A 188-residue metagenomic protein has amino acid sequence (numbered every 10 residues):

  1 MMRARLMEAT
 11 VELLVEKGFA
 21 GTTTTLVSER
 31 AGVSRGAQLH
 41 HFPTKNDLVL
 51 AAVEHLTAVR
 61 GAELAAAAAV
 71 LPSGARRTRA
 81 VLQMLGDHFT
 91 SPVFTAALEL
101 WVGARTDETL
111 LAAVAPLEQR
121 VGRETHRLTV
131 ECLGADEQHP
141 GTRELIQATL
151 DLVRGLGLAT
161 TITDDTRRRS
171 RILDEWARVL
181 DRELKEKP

Functional and structural regions predicted by a protein language model:
M1-K17, G21-R30, N46-L50, H55 (+1 more regions): Basic, helix-initiating cap at the start of DNA-binding domains
A4, E8, G36, S91 (+1 more regions): Short alpha-helical elements of helix-turn-helix
A31-F42: Short hydrophobic/aromatic patch on the recognition helix
F42, D87, L100-T106: Short helix-capping/turn signature of helix-turn-helix
P43-D47, A51, A69-P72, R105 (+3 more regions): Residues in soluble alpha-helical coiled-coils and helical-bundle/repeat scaffolds
D47, A51, A62-F94, L145-T149: Hydrophobic alpha-helical connector segments
G61-A62, A66, F89-L98, E108-L133 (+2 more regions): Amphipathic alpha-helical packing segments from all-alpha helical-bundle domains
T109-A115, E131-P188: Hydrophobic/aromatic-rich alpha-helical bundle segments in the mid-to-C-terminal region
